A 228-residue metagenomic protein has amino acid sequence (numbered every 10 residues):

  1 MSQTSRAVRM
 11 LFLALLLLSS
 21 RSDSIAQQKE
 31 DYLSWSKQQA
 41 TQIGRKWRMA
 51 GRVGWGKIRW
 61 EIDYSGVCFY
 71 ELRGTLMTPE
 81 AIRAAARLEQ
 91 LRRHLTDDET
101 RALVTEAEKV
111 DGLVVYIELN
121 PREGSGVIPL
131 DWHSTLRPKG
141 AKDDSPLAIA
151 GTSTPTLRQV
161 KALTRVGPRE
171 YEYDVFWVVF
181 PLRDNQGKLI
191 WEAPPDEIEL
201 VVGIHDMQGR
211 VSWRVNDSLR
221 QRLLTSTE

Functional and structural regions predicted by a protein language model:
M1-L11: Bacterial N-terminal signal peptides that target proteins for export
M10-S20: Bacterial N-terminal signal peptides
R21-A26: Sec/Tat signal peptide C-region and signal peptidase I cleavage site
Q27-E228: Conserved functional micro-motifs across diverse proteins
